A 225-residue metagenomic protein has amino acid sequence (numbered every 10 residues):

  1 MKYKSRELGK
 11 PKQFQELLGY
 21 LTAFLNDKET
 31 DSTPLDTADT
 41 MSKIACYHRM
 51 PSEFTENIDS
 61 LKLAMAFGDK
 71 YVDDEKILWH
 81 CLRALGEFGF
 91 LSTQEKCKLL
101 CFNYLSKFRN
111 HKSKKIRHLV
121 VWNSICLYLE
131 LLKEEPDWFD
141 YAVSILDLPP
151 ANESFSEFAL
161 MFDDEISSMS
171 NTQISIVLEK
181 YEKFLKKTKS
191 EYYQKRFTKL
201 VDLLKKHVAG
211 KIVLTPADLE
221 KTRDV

Functional and structural regions predicted by a protein language model:
M1-K4, P34-H48, K76-G89, R117-Y128 (+2 more regions): Amphipathic alpha-helical elements of HEAT/ARM-like alpha-solenoid repeat scaffolds that form extended
K4-Q13, T40-S60, T93: Alpha-helical solenoid scaffolds in large eukaryotic transport, assembly, and signaling factors
G9, E29, S52, V72-D73 (+5 more regions): Structural signature of alpha-solenoid helical repeat scaffolds
K12-E16, F54-S60, E95-N103, K133-Y141 (+2 more regions): Short sequence/structural elements of tandem HEAT/ARM alpha-solenoid repeats
Y20-K28, L63-Y71, N103-F108, K112 (+2 more regions): Alpha-solenoid HEAT/Armadillo-like helical repeat scaffolds in large eukaryotic proteins
A38, I58-S60, A64, G68 (+2 more regions): Surface-facing alpha-helical segments and adjacent helix-coil boundary elements at the starts of domains
Y47, L91, E130, E134 (+2 more regions): Alpha-solenoid helical repeat scaffolds
E182-V225: Eukaryotic acidic, Ser/Thr-rich intrinsically disordered low-complexity regions
